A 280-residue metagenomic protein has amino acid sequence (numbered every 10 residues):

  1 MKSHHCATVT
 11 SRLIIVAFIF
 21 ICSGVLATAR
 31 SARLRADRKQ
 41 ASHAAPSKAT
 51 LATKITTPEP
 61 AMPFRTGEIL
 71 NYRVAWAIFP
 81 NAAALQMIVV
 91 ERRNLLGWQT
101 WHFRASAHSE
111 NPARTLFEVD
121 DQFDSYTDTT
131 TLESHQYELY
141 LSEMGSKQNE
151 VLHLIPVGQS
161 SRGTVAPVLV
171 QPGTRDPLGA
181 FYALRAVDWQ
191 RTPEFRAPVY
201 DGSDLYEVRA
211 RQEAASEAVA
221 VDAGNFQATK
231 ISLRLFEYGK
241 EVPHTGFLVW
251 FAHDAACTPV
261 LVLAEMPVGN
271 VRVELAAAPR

Functional and structural regions predicted by a protein language model:
K2-I14: Bacterial N-terminal signal peptides that target proteins for export
R12-G24: Bacterial N-terminal signal peptides
R30-I155, A186-R280: Acidic, serine/threonine-rich low-complexity disordered tracts
M144-R185: Hydrophobic, well-structured mid-protein blocks that either form specific transmembrane helices
